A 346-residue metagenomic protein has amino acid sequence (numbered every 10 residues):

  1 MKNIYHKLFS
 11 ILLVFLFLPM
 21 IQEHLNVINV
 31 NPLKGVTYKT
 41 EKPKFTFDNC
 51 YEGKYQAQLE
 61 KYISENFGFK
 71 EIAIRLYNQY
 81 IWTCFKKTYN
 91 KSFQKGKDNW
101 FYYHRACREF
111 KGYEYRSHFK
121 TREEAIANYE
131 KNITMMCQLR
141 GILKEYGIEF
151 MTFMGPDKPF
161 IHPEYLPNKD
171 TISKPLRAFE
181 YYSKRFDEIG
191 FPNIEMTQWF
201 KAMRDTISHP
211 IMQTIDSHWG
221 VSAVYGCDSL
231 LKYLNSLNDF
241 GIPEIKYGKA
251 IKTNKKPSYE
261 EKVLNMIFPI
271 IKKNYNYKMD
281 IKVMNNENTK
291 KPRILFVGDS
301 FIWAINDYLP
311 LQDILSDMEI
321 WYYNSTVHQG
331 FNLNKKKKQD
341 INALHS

Functional and structural regions predicted by a protein language model:
M1-S346: Extracellular glycan-modifying ectodomains
